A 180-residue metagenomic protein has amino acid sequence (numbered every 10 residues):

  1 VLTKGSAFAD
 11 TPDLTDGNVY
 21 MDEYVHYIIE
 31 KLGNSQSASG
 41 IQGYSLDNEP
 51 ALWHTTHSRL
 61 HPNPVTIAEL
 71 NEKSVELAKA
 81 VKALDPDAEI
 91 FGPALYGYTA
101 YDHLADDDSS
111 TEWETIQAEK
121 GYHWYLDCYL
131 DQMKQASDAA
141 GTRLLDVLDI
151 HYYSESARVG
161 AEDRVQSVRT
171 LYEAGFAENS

Functional and structural regions predicted by a protein language model:
V1, G40, S45-N48: Glycine-rich, aromatic-flanked loop segments that form ligand/cofactor-binding clefts across common enzyme folds
V1-L14, H54-P64, V165-S180: Aromatic- and acidic-residue-enriched carbohydrate-binding clefts of CAZyme catalytic domains
T15-L32, Q42, I67-S180: Noncatalytic carbohydrate-binding groove/subsite architecture in carbohydrate-active enzymes
L46, P64-V65: Short, contiguous strand/loop micro-motifs
D47-W53, Y96-T99: Aromatic-lined carbohydrate-binding surfaces of glycoside hydrolases
W53, S58, P62, D102 (+1 more regions): Generic alpha-helix signal with a bias toward terminal, lower-confidence helices and secondary-structure junctions
